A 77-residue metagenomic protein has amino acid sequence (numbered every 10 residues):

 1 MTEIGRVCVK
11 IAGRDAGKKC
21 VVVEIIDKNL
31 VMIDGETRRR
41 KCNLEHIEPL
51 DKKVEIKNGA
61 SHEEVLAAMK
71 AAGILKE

Functional and structural regions predicted by a protein language model:
M1-I11, A16-E77: Ferredoxin-like alpha/beta domains used as RNA- or RNAP-binding modules
